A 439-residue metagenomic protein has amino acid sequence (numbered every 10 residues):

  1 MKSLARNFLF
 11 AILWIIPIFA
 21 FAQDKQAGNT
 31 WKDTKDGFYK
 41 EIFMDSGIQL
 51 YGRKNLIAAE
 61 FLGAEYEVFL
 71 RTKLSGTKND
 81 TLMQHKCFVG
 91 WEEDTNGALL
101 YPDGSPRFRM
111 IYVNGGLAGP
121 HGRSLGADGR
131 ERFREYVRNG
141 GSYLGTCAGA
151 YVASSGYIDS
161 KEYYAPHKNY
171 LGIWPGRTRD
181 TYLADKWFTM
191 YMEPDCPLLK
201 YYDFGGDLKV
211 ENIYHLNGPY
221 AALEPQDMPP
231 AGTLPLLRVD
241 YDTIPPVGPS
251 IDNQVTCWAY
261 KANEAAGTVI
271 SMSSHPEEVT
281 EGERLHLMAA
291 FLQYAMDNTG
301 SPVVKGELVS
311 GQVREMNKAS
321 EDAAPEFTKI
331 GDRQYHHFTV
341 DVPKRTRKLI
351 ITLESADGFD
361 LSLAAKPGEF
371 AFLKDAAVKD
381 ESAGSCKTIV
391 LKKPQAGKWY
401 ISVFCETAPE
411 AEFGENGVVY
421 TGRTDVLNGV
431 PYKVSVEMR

Functional and structural regions predicted by a protein language model:
M1-L9: Bacterial N-terminal signal peptides that target proteins for export
I12-A22: Hydrophobic h-region of N-terminal signal peptides that target proteins for export in Gram-negative bacteria
Y51-Y164: Helical hinge/lid and interdomain linker segments adjacent to catalytic or ligand-binding clefts that mediate domain
K73-R107, D159-Y170, V210-D227, L237 (+4 more regions): Surface-exposed intrinsically disordered loops and tails
S154-G205: Class I SAM-dependent methyltransferase SAM-binding "motif I" and its flanking Rossmann-like core
T189-A265, S273, E277-T280: Catalytic beta-strand/loop cores that center a nucleophilic Ser/Cys/Thr and support acyl-enzyme chemistry
V303-T328, H336-R345, A364-A383, L391-R439: C-terminal edge strands of extracellular/lumenal beta-sandwich accessory domains
K344-T346, S355-D360: Short proline/glycine-enriched turn/loop motifs at strand-loop junctions of beta-rich domains
